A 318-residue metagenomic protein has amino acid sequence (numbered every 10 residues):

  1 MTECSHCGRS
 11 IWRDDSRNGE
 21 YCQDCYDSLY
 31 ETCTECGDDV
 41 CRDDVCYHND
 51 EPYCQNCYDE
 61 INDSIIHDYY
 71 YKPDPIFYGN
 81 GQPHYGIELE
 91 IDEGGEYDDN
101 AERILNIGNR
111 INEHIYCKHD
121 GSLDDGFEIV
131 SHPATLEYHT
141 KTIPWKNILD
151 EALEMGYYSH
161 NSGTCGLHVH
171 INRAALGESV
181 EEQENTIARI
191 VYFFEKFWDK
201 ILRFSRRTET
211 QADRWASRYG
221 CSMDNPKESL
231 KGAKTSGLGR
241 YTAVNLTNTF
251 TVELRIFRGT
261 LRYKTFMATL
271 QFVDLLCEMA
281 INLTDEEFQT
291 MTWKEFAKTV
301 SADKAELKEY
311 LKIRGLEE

Functional and structural regions predicted by a protein language model:
M1-T2, S16-R17, D27-Y30, H48-N49: Flanking scaffold residues of small Cys/His-coordinated metal-binding clusters
C4-C7, C22, C33-C36, C54: Short cysteine-rich clusters marking metal-coordination/redox-active sites
W12, C22-Y30, C41-R42, E51-C57: Zinc-coordinating Cys/His ligand positions in small cysteine/histidine-rich zinc-finger domains
D14-R17, T32, D43-C46, S64-I65: Short Cys/His-rich "knuckle" micro-motifs
L29-T32, C36, D59-S64: Short metal-binding segments enriched for Cys and/or His
Y58-N161, A174-E318: C-terminal accessory/tail domains of diverse enzymes
C165-I171: Short, conserved phosphate-binding/catalytic loop or strand-edge motifs used in phosphoryl-/nucleotidyl-transfer
